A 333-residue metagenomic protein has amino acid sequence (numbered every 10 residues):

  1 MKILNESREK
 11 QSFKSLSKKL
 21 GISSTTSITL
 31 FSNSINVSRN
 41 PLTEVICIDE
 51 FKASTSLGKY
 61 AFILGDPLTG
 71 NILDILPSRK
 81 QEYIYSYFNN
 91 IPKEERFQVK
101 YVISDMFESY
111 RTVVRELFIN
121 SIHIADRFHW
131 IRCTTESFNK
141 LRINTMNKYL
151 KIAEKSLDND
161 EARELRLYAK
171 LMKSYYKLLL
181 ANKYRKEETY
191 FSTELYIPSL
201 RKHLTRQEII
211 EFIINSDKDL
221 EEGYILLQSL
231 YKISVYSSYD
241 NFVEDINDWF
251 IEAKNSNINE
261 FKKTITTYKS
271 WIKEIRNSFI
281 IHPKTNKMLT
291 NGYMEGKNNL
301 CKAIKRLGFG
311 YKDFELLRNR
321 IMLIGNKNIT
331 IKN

Functional and structural regions predicted by a protein language model:
M1-K10: Short, amphipathic alpha-helical "recognition" segments used to contact nucleic acids or chromatin
S12-L30: Short, basic interhelical loop/turn and adjoining N-cap of the next helix at nucleic-acid- or acidic-partner-contacting
L16, C47, I103, H123-A125: A structural signal for short, well-ordered beta-strand segments and their strand-loop junctions that often border
T26-Y101, M106-V113: RNase H-like nuclease fold core
F31-S32, L57, P77, E94-N120 (+2 more regions): Acidic/histidine-rich catalytic cores and adjacent linkers of DNA breakage/strand-transfer/modification proteins
F62-L64, E116-I122, F138-I143: Short secondary-structure boundary/capping segments
L68, R127-F128: Residues at the C-termini of beta-strands that transition into short coil/loop
W130-K151: Short alpha-helix plus adjacent loop in nuclease-associated cores
